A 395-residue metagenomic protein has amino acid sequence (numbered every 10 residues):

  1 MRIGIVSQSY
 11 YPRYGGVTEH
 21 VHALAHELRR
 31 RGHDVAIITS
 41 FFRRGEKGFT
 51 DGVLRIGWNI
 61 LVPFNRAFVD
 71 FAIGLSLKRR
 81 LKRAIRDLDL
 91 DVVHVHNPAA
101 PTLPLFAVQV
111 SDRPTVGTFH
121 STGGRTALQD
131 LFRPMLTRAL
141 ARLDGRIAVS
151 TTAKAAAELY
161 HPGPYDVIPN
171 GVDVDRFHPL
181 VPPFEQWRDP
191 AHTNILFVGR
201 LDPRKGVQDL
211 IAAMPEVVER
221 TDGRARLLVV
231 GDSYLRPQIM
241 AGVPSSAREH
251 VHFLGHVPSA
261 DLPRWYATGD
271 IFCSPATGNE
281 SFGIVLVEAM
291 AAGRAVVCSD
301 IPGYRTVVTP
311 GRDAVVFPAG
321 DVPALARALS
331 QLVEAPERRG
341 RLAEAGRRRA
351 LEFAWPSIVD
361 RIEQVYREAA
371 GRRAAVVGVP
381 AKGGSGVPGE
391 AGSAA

Functional and structural regions predicted by a protein language model:
S7-R13, V21-H22, H26-L75, A84 (+1 more regions): N-terminal strand-loop element at the rim of the active site of nucleotide-sugar-dependent glycosyltransferases
F41, T152, G171: Carbohydrate-associated surface elements
A155-E158, V172-Q186, R264: Acidic anion/phosphate-binding donor-loop and adjacent secondary structure in glycosyltransferase catalytic cores
Q186-P215, L228: Conserved donor-binding/catalytic core segment of Leloir-type glycosyltransferases
I239-A260: Nucleotide-activated donor-binding/catalytic signature segment of Leloir-type glycosyltransferases, i.e., the conserved
H256-V257, R264-G269, I284, I362: Short alpha-helical donor nucleotide-sugar binding micro-motif in glycosyltransferases
A295-C298: Short hydrophobic beta-strand element within catalytic cores of glycosyltransferases and related nucleotide-activated
P310-G311, V315-V322, Q331-E337, L351: Conserved acidic donor-binding segment of nucleotide-sugar-dependent glycosyltransferases
